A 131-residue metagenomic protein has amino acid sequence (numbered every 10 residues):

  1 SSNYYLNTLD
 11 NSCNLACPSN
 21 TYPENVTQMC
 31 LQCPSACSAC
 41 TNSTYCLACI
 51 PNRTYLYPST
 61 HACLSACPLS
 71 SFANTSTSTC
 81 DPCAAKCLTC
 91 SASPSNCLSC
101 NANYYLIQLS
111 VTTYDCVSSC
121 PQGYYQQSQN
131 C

Functional and structural regions predicted by a protein language model:
S2-D10, T21-Q28, S38-L47, N52-S59 (+4 more regions): Extracellular, cysteine-rich, disulfide-stabilized repeat modules with beta-strand cores
N14-C17, C30-S35, S65-C67, C80-A85 (+1 more regions): Short domain-boundary/entry signatures in modular proteins, especially in secreted/extracellular architectures
